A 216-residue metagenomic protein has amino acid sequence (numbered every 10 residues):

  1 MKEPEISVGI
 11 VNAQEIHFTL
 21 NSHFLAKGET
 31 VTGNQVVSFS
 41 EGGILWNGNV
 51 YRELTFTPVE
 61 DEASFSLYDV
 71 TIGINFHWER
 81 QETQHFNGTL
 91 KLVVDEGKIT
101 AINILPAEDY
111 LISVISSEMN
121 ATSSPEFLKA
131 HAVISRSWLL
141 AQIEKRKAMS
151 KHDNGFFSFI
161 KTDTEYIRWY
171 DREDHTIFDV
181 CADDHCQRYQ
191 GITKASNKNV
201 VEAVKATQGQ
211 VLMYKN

Functional and structural regions predicted by a protein language model:
M1-K215: Conserved, single-site charged/polar hotspot
